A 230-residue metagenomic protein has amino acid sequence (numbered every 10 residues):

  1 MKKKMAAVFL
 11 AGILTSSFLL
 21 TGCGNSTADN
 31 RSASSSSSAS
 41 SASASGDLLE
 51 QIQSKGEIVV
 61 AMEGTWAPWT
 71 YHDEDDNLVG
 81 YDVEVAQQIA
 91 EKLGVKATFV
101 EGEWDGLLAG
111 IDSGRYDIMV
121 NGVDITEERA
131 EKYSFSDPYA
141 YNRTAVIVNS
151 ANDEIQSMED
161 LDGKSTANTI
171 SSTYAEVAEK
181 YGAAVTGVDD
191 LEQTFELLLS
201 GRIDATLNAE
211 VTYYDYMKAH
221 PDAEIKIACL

Functional and structural regions predicted by a protein language model:
M5, L19-S41: Bacterial lipoprotein signal-peptidase II cleavage site
S41-G122: Extracytoplasmic small-molecule ligand-binding "clamshell" domains of the periplasmic binding protein/Venus flytrap
Q51, S136, N149-S165: Flexible hinge/capping segments at coil-to-helix
G56-M62, M158-S171: Short loop->beta-strand "edge-of-pocket" segments that line small-molecule binding or catalytic clefts across diverse
I58-V59, L93-K96, D112-N121, K164 (+2 more regions): Alpha-to-beta junction loops
F99-A109, D153, S171, T186-S200: Short helix-initiation/N-cap motifs at beta->coil->alpha
G106, V123-E131, V177-K180, D204-L230: A ligand-binding cleft/hinge motif common to bilobed small-molecule-binding domains
Y133-V146, D190-E192, C229-L230: Short Pro/Gly-enriched coil loops immediately N-terminal to beta-strands
